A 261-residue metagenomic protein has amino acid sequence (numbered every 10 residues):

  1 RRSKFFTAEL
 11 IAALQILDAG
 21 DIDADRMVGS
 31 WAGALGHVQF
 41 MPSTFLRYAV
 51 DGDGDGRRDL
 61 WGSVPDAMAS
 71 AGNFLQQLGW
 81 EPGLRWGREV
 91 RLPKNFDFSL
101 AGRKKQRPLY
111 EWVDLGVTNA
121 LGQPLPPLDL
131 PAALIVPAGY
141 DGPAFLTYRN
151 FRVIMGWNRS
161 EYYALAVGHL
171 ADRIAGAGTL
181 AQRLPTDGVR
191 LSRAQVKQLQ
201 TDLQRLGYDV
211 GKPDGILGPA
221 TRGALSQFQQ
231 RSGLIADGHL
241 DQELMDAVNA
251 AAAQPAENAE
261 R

Functional and structural regions predicted by a protein language model:
R1-P126, G142-F145, I154-A166, L170-A171 (+4 more regions): Catalytic glycan-binding domains that act on GlcNAc-containing polysaccharides
S99, S226-F228, A253-Q254: Short low-complexity, flexible loop/linker segments enriched in glycine and/or proline with clustered acidic
D129-P131: Intrinsically disordered, low-complexity Ser/Thr/Pro/Gly-rich interaction regions that scaffold/cooperate
R149-N150: Low-complexity, glycine/alanine/valine/leucine- and proline-rich hydrophobic stretches
L191-V196, Q204-V248: Short acidic, glycine/serine/threonine-rich helix-capping segments at coil-helix boundaries
V248-R261: Intrinsically disordered, low-complexity Ser/Thr-rich linker and spacer segments in cell-wall-related proteins
